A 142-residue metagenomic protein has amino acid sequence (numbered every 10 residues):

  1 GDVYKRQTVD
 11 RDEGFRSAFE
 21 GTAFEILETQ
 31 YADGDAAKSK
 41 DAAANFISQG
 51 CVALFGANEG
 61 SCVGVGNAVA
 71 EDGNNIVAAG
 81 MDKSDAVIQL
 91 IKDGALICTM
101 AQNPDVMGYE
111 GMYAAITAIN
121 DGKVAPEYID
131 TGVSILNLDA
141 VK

Functional and structural regions predicted by a protein language model:
V3-Y4: Short, small-residue-biased leader/transition segments that mark boundaries at the very start of proteins
Q7, A18, N103-K142: Hinge/cleft segment of the Venus flytrap/periplasmic-binding protein
Q7-F24, A42, G64, M107 (+1 more regions): Short, solvent-exposed amphipathic alpha-helices that sit in or adjacent to ligand/effector-binding or catalytic
F15, D33-L90: Hydrophobic alpha-helical
F19-A36: Short beta-strand elements in bilobed, periplasmic/extracellular small-molecule ligand-binding domains
A23-I26, N75, L96: A generic structural signal for alpha->beta connector loops
L54-F55, C98-M100: Paired acidic/hydrophobic, glycine-rich loop segments that form the ligand-binding mouth/hinge of periplasmic-binding
I91-A95: CN hydrolase (nitrilase-like) catalytic-core segments centered on the catalytic cysteine and neighboring Lys/Glu
